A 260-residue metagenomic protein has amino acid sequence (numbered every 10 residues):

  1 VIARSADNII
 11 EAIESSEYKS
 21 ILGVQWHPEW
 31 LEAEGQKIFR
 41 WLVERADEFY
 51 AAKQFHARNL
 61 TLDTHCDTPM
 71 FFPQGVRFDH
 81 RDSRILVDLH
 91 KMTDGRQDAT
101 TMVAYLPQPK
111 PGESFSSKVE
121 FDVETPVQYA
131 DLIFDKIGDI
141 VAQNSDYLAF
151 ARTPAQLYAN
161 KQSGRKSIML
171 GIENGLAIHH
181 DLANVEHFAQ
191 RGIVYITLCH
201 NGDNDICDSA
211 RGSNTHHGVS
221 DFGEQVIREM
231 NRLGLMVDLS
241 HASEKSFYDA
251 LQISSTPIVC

Functional and structural regions predicted by a protein language model:
V1-A51: Amide-donor transfer/coupling interface in amidating biosynthetic enzymes
I2, L22-V24, L62, T101 (+1 more regions): Hydrophobic/aromatic beta-strand patches that form the interior of the parallel beta-sheet core in alpha/beta enzyme
D7-I9, L86-D88, E244: Alpha-helical scaffolding within the catalytic cores of extracellular/periplasmic polymer-degrading hydrolases
G23-E29, T61-P69, A242: Histidine-centered catalytic micro-motifs
A51-T215: N-terminal hydrophobic targeting/anchoring segments and the immediately downstream early-domain regions of hydrolases
H180-Q190, V194, G212-V259: Histidine/acidic residue-rich metal-binding segments in metalloenzymes
